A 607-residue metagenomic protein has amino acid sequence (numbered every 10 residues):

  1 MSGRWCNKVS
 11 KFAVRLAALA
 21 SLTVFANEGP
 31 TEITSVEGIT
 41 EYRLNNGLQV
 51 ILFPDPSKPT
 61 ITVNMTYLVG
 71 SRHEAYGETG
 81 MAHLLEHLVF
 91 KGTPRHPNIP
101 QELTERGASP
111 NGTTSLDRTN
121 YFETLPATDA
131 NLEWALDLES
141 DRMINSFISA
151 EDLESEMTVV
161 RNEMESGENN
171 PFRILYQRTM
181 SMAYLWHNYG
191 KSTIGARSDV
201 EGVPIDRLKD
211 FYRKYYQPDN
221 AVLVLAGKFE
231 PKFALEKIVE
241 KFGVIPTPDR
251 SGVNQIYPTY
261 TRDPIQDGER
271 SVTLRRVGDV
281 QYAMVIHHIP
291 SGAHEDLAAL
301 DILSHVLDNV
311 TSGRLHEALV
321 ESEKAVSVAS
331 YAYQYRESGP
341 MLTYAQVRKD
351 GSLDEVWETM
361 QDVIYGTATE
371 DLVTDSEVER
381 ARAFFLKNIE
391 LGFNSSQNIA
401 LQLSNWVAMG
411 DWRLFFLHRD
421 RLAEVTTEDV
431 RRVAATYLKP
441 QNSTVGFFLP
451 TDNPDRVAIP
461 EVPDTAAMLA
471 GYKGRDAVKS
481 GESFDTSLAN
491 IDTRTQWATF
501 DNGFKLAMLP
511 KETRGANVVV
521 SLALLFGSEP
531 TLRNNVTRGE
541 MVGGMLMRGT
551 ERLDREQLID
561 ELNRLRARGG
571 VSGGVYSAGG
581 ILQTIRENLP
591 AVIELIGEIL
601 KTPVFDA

Functional and structural regions predicted by a protein language model:
S2-L16: Bacterial N-terminal signal peptides that target proteins for export
A17-A26: Hydrophobic h-region of N-terminal signal peptides that target proteins for export in Gram-negative bacteria
F25-V50, E230-R276, E317, F416-L525 (+1 more regions): Proteolytic maturation boundary segments
F53, K58-E74, G80-M81, N98-D141 (+8 more regions): M16 family metallopeptidases and their MPP-like homologs
L88-R95, G549-E551: Catalytic Zn2+-binding segment of zinc metalloproteases
M157, F172, K209-K241, N442-S443: Non-catalytic, conformational "gating/processing" segments within enzyme and secreted inhibitor domains
R161-G167, T259-L274, A381-G392, T584-I585: Short, conserved secondary-structure transition motifs
